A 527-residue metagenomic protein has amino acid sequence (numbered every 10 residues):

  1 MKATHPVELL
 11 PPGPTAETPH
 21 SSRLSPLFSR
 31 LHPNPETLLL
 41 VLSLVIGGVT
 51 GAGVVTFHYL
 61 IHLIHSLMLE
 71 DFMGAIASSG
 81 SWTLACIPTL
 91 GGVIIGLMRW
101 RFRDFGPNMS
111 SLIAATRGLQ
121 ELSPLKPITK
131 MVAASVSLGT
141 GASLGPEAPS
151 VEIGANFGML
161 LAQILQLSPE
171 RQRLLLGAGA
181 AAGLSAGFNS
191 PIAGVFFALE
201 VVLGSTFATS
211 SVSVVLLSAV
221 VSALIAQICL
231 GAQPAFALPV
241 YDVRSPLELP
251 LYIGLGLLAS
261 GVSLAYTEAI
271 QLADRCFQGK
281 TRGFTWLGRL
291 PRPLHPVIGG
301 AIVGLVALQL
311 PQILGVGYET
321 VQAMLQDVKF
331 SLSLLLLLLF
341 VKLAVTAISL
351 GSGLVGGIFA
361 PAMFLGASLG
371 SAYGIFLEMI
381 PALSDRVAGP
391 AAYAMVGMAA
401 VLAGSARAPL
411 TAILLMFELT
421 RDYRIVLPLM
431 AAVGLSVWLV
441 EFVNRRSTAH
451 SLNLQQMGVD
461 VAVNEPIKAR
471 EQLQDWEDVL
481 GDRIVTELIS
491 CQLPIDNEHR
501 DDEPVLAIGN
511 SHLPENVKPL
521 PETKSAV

Functional and structural regions predicted by a protein language model:
M1-P494, H499-R500, L506, P514-V527: Alpha-helical transmembrane segments and immediately membrane-proximal extracytoplasmic
